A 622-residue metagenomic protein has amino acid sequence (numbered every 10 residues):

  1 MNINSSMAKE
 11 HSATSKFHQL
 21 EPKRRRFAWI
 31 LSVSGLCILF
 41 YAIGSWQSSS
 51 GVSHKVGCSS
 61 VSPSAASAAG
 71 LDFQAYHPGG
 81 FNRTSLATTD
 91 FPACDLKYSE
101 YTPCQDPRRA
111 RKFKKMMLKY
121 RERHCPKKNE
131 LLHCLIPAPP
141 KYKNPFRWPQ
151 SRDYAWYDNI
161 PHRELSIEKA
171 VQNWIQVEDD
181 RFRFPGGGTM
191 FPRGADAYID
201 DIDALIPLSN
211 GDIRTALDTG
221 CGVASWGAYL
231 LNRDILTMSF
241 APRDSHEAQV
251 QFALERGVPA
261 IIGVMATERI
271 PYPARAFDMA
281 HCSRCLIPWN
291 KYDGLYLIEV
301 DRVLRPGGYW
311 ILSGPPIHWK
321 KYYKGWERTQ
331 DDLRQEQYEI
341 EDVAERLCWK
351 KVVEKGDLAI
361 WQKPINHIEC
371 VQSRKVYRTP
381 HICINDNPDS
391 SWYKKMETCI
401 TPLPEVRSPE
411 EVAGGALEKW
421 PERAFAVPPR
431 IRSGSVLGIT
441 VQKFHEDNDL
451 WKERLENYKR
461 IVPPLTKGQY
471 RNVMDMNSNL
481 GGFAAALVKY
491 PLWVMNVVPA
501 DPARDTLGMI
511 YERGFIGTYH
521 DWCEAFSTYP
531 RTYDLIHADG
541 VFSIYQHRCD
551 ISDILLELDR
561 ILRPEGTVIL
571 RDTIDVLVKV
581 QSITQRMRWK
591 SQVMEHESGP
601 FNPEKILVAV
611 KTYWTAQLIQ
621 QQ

Functional and structural regions predicted by a protein language model:
N2-G211, T329, E341-G468, N472 (+2 more regions): Intrinsically disordered, low-complexity glycine/charged-rich regulatory or linker segments that flank or connect
G211-G222, W226-A228, M238, K467-V488 (+1 more regions): Conserved class I S-adenosyl-L-methionine
L236-P242, I262, W493-P499: Conserved SAM-binding motif I beta-strand of class I
G257-A266, G514-C523: Conserved SAM-binding strand-loop segment of SAM-dependent methyltransferases
T267-A280, K291, L295, E512-R513 (+3 more regions): A short acidic, Gly/Pro-enriched loop at the edge of an enzyme's catalytic core that lines a small-molecule cofactor
P273, Y292-G307, R531, R548-E565 (+1 more regions): A short glycine-rich, Lys/Arg-flanked "PGG" loop and its adjoining helix->strand segment in the class I
Y323-W361, K375-P380, V576-A616: Conserved Class I S-adenosyl-L-methionine
